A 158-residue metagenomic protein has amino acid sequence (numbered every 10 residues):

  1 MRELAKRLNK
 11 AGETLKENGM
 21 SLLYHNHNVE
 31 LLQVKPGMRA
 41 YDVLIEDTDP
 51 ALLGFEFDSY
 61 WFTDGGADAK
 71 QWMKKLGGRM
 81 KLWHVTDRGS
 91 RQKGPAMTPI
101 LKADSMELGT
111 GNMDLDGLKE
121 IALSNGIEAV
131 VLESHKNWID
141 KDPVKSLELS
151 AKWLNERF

Functional and structural regions predicted by a protein language model:
M1-G54, V144: Active-site acidic/histidine proton-transfer and metal-coordination neighborhood in alpha/beta enzyme cores
D42-F57, W61-F158: Histidine-acidic metal/acid-base catalytic patches
